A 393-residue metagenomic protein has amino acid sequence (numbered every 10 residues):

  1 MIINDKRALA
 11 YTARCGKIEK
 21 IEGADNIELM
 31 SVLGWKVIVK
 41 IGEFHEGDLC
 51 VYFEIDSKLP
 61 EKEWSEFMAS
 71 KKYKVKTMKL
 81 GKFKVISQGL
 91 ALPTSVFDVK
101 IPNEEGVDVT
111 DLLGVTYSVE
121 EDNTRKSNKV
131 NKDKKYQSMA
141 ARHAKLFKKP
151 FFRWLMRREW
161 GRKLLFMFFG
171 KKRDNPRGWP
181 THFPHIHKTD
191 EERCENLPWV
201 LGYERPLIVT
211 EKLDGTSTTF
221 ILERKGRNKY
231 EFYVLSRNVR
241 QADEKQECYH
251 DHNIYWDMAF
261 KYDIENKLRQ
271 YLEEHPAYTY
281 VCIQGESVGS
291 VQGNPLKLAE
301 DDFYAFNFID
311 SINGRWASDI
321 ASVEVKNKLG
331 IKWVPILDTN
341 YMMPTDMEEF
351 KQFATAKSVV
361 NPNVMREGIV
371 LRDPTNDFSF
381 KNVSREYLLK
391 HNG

Functional and structural regions predicted by a protein language model:
M1-G393: Core nucleotide-handling region used for phosphoryl-transfer chemistry
